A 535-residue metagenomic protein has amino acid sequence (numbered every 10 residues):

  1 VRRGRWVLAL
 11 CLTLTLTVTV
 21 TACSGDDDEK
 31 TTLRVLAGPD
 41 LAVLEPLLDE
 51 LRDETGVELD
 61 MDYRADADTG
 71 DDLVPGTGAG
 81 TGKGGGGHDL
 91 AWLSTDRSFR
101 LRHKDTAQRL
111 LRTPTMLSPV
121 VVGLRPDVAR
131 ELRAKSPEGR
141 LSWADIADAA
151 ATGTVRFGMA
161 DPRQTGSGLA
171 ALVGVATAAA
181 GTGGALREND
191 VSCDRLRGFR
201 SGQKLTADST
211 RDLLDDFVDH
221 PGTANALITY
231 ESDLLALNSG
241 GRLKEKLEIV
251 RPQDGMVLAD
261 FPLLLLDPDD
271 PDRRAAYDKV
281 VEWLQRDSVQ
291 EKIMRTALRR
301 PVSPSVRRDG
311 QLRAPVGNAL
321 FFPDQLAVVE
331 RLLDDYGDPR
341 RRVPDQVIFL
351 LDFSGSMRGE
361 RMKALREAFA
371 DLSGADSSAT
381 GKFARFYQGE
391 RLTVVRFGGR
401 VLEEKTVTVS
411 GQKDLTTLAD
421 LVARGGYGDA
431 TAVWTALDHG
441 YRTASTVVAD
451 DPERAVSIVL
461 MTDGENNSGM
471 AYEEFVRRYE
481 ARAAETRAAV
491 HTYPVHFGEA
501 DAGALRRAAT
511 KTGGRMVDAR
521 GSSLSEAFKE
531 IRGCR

Functional and structural regions predicted by a protein language model:
G25, P268-L351, G355, E367-A370 (+1 more regions): Extracellular/periplasmic juxtamembrane helices and adjacent flexible linkers that interface with membrane partners
D27-D161: N-terminal segment of the mature folded domain
T113-V122, R195-F199, G241-D278: Periplasmic-binding protein-like
P137-A149, R156-R163, G174, P262-R299 (+1 more regions): Bilobed periplasmic-binding protein/Venus flytrap-like ligand-binding cleft at the lobe interface of extracytoplasmic
G181-R251: Ligand-binding pocket segment of bilobal, Venus flytrap-like solute-binding proteins
R251, G464-A519, K529-I531: VWA/integrin I-like adhesion module and closely mimicked acidic/polar interface patches used
R342-V409, L437-G440, S457-M461, A500: Von Willebrand factor
L402-A455, H491-G503, S523-A527: Von Willebrand factor
